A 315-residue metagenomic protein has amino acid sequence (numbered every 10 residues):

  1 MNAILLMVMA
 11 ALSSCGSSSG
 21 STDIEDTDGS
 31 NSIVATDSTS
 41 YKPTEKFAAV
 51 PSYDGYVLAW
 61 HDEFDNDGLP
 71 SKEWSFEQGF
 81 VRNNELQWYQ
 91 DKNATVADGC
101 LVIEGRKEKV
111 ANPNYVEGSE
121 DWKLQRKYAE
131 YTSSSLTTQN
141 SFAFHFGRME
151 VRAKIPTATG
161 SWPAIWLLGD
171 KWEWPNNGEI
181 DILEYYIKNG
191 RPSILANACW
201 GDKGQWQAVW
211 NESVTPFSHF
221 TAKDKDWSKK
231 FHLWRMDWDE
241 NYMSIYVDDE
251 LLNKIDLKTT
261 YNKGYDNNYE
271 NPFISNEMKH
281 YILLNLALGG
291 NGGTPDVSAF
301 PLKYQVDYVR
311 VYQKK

Functional and structural regions predicted by a protein language model:
M1-M7: Sec-dependent signal peptide recognition, specifically the positively charged N-region followed immediately by
M7-V8, S32: Short, intrinsically disordered, low-complexity terminal segments
L12-S14: C-terminal motif of bacterial Sec signal peptides marking the signal peptidase cleavage site
G16-S19: Bacterial signal peptide processing site
T22-K315: GH16 jelly-roll
